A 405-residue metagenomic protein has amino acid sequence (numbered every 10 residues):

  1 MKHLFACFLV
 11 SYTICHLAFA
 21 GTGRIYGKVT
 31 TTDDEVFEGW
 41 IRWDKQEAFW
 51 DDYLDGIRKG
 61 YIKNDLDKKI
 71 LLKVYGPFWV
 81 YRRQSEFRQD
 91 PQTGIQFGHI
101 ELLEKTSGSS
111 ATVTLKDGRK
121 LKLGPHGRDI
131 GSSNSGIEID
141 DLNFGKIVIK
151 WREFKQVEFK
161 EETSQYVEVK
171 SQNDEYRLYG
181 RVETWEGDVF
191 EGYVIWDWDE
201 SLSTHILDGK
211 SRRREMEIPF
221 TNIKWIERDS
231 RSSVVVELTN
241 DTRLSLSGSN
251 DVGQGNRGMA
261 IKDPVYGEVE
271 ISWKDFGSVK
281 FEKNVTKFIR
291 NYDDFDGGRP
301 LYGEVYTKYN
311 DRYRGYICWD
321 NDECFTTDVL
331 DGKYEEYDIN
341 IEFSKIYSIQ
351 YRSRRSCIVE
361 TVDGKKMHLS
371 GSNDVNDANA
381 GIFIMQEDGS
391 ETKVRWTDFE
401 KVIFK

Functional and structural regions predicted by a protein language model:
L4-C15: Sec-dependent N-terminal signal peptides
G21-K405: Compositionally biased alpha-helical segments
